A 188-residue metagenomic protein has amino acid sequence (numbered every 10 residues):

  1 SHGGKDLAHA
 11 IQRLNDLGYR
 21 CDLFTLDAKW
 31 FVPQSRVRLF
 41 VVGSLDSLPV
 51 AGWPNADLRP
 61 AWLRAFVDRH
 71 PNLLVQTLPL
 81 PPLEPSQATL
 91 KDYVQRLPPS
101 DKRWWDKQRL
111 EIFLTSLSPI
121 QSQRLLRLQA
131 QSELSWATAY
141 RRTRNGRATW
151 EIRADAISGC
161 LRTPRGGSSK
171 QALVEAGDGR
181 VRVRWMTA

Functional and structural regions predicted by a protein language model:
S1-R153: Class I S-adenosyl-L-methionine
L48, G166-G167: Acidic glycine-/aspartate-rich tracts in secreted/extracellular proteins
C160-G166: Short Ser/Thr-interspersed hydrophobic loop/turn segments at strand-loop and sheet-helix junctions that line or gate
K170-V174: Cytochrome P450 core scaffold surrounding the K-helix E-X-X-R motif and the conserved "meander" helix-loop region
E175-A188: Low-complexity, glycine/alanine/valine/leucine- and proline-rich hydrophobic stretches
